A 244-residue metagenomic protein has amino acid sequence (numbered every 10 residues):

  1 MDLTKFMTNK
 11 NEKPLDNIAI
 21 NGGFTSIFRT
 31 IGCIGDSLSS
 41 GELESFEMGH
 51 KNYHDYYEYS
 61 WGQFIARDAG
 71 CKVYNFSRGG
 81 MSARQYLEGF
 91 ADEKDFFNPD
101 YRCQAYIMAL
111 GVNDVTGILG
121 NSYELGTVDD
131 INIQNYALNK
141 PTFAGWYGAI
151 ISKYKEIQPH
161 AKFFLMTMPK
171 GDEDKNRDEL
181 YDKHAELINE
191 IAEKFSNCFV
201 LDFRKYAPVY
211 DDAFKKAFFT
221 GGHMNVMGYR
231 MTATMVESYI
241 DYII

Functional and structural regions predicted by a protein language model:
D2-S77, D95-P99: Serine-esterase "nucleophile elbow" of acetyl-processing enzymes
G32-I34, S39, V73-S77, Q104-A109 (+2 more regions): Structural recognition of the beta-strand scaffold that forms the well-ordered cores of secreted hydrolase catalytic
S37-S40, R78-R84, V112-G117, P169-E173 (+1 more regions): Solvent-exposed loop/turn segments at secondary-structure junctions within structured extracellular/periplasmic domains
E44-E47, I118-T127, V209-K215: Short, flexible, mixed-charge acidic loops at enzyme active sites
Q85-P141, G171: Oxyanion-hole/transition-state-stabilizing segment in secreted/luminal serine hydrolases and related acyltransferases
Y147-S152, A185: Generic structural signal for well-ordered alpha-helices, preferentially at hydrophobic/aromatic core positions
P159-H160, S196: Proline-centered flexible-loop/turn and helix-kink motifs
M168-I244: Catalytic His-Asp segment of secreted/periplasmic serine-dependent ester chemistry enzymes
